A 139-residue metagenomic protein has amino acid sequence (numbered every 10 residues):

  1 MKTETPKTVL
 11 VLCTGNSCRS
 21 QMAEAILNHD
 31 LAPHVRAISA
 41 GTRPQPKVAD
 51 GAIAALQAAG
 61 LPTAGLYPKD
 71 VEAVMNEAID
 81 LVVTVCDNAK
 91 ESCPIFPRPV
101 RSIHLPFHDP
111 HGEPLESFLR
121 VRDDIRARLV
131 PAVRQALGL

Functional and structural regions predicted by a protein language model:
K2-L139: Short polar/charged helix/loop
